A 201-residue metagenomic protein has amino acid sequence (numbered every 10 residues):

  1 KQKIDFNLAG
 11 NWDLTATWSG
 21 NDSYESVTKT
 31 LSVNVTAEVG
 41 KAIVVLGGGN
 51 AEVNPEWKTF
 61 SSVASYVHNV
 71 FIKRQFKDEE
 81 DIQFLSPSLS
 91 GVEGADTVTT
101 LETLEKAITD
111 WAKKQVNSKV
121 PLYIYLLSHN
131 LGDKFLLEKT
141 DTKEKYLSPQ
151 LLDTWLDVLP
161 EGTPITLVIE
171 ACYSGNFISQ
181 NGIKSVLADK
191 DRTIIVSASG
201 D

Functional and structural regions predicted by a protein language model:
K1-A37: Solvent-exposed beta-strand/loop surfaces, strongest in extracytoplasmic domains of secreted and cell-surface proteins
W12, A42, V120-I124, I165: Generic beta-sheet signal
T36-P121: Boundary/activation segment at the start of structured domains
V45-N50, L85-L89, Y125-N130, E138-T140 (+2 more regions): Active-site-proximal beta-strand/loop segments in catalytic clefts of secreted hydrolases
E52-W57, G91-A95, G132-E138, S148-P149 (+1 more regions): Extracytoplasmic/secreted cell-surface and envelope-processing proteins
S65, N69, T166-D201: Active-site-proximal C-terminal subdomain of hydrolase catalytic domains
T99, V116-P121, L127-P160: A short, glycine/acidic-enriched catalytic loop
E105-S118, P149-E161, I178-A188: Mature extracellular/periplasmic domains of secretome proteins
